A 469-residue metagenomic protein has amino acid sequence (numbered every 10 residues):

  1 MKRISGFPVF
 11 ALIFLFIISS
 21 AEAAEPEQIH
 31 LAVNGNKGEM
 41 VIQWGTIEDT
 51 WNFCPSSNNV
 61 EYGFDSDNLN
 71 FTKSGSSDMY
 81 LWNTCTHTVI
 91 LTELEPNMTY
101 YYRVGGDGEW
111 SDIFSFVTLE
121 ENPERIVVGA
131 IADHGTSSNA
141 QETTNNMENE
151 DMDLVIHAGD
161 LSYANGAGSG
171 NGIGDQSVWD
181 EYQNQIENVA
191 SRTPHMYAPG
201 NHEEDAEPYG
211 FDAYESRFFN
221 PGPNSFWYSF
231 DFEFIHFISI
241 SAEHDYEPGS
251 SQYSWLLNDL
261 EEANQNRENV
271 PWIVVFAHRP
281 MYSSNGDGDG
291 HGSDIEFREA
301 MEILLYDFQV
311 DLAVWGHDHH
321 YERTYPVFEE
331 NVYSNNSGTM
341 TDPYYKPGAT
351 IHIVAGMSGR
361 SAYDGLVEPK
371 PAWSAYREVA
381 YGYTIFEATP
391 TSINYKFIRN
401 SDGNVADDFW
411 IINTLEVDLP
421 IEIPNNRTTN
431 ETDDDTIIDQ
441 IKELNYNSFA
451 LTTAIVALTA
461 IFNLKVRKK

Functional and structural regions predicted by a protein language model:
I17-A24, D439-N447, L464: Sec-dependent signal peptide cleavage junction
A21-A130, N149, V379, I385 (+2 more regions): Acidic, histidine-bearing metal-coordination/catalytic regions of metal-dependent phosphoesterases
M79, C85-L91, T99-S115, E120 (+6 more regions): Extended active-site neighborhood of metal-dependent phosphoesterases/phosphodiesterases
E109-S169: An acidic-aromatic substrate-binding cleft motif
G129-A132, V155-D160, H195-N201, S241 (+3 more regions): Active-site neighborhood of phospho(di)ester-bond hydrolases with catalytic His/Asp-centered motifs
G159-N165, A263-D289: Short acidic, glycine-rich surface-loop motifs adjacent to enzyme active sites
T414-L444: C-terminal low-complexity, Ser/Thr- and acidic/Pro-rich disordered "stalk" regions positioned immediately N-terminal
L458-K469: C-terminal membrane-anchoring or membrane-association module
